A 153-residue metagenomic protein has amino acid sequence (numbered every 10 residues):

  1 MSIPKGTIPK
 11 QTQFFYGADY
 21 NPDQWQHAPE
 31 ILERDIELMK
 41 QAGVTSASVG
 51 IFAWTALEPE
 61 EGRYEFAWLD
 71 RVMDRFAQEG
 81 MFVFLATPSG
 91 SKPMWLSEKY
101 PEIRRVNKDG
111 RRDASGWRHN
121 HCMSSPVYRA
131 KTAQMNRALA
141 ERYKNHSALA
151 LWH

Functional and structural regions predicted by a protein language model:
M1-P4, A133-M135: Short amphipathic alpha-helical surface micro-motifs
S2-P29, L38-S46: An acidic-aromatic substrate-binding cleft motif
Q11-Y16, G43-T45, A77-V83, N145-A150: Short, well-ordered coil/turn segments that N-cap beta-strands
Y16-H27, G50-W68, D113-A133: The substrate-binding groove and active-site-proximal loops of carbohydrate-active enzymes, especially glycoside
D19, S48, A86-T87, L151-H153: Short beta-strand segments
L32-A114, N136-A140: Aromatic-lined substrate-binding rim segments of carbohydrate-active enzymes
S97-K99, V106-H153: Polysaccharide-binding and catalytic clefts of secreted carbohydrate-active enzymes
